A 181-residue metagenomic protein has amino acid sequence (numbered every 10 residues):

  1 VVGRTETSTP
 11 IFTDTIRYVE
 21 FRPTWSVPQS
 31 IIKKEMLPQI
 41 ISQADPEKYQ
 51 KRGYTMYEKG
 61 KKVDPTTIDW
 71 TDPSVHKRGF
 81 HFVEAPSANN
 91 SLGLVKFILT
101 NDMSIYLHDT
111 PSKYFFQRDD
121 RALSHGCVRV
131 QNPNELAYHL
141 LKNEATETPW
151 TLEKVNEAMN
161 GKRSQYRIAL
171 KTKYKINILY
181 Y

Functional and structural regions predicted by a protein language model:
V1-Y181: Well-ordered beta-sheet/strand-loop patches within structured domains
